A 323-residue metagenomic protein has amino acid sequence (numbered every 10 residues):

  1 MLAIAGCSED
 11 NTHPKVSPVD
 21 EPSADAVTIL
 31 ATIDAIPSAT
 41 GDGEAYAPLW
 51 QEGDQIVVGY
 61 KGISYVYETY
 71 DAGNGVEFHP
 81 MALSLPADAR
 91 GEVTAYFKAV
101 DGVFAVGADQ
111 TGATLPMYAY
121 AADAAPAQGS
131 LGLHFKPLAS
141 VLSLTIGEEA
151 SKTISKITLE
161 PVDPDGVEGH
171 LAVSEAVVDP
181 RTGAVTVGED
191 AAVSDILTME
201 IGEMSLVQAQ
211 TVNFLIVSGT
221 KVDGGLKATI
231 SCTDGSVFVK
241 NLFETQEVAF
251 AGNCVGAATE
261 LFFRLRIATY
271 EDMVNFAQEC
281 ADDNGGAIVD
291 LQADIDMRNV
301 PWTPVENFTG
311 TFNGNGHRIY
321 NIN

Functional and structural regions predicted by a protein language model:
M1-A5: Sec-dependent bacterial lipoprotein signal peptides
G6-R266, Q278: Sec-type signal peptide cleavage vicinity
R264-N323: Surface-exposed repetitive/solenoidal architectures
